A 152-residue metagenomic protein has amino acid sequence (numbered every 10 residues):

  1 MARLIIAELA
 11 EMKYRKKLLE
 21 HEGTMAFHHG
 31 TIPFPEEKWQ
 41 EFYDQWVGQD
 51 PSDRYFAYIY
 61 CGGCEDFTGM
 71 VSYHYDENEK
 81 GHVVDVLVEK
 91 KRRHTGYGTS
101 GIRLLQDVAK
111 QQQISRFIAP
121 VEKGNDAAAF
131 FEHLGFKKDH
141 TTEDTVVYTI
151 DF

Functional and structural regions predicted by a protein language model:
M1-F42: A short, well-structured alpha-helix characteristic of acyl/acetyltransferase catalytic modules
L9, G63-C64, D76-E79, G124 (+1 more regions): Short strand-connecting beta-turns/loops that link adjacent beta-strands
Y14, V83, L87, S100 (+1 more regions): Amphipathic alpha-helical recognition patches that constitute DNA-binding helices
P33-V83, E89-K91: Acetyl-CoA-dependent GNAT
R54-F56, T142-V147: Short hydrophobic/aromatic beta-strand or adjacent loop that forms the aromatic wall/cage of a ligand/substrate-binding
H94-D107, A129-H133: Conserved acetyl-CoA-binding loop-helix of GNAT-fold acetyltransferases
I118-A129: Conserved beta-strand-loop-alpha-helix junction that forms the acyl-donor binding cleft
E132-T142: Conserved acetyl-CoA-binding loop of GNAT-fold acetyltransferases
